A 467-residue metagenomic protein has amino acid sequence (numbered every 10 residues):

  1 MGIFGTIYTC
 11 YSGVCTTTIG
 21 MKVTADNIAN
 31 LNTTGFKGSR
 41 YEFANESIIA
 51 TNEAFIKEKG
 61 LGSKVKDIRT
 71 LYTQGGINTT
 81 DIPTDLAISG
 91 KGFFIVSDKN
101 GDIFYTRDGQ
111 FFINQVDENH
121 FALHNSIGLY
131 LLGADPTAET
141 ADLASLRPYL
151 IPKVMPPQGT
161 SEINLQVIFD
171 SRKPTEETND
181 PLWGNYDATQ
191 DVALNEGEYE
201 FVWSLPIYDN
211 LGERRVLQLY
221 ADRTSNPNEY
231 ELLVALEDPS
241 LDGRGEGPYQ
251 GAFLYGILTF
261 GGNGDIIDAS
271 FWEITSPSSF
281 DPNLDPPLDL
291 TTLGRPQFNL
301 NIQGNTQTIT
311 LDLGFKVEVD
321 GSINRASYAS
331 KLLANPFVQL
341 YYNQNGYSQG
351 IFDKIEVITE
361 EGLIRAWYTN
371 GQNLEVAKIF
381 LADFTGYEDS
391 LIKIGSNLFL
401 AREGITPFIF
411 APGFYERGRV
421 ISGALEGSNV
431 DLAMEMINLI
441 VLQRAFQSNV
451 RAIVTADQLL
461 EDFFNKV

Functional and structural regions predicted by a protein language model:
M1-S39, I267: N-terminal intrinsically disordered, low-complexity, charge/repeat-rich segments that act as generic
N27, E435-N438, D462: Residue-level recognition of specific faces of alpha-helices
A29, T33, P136, F464: Hydrophobic/aromatic-lined pockets within catalytic cores
K37-V430, M434-N438, L442-A445: Small/polar low-complexity and glycine-rich loop motifs
N449: Acidic/polar, glycine-anchored loop/turn motif associated with catalytic or activation segments that engage anionic
L459-V467: Structured functional modules or segments
